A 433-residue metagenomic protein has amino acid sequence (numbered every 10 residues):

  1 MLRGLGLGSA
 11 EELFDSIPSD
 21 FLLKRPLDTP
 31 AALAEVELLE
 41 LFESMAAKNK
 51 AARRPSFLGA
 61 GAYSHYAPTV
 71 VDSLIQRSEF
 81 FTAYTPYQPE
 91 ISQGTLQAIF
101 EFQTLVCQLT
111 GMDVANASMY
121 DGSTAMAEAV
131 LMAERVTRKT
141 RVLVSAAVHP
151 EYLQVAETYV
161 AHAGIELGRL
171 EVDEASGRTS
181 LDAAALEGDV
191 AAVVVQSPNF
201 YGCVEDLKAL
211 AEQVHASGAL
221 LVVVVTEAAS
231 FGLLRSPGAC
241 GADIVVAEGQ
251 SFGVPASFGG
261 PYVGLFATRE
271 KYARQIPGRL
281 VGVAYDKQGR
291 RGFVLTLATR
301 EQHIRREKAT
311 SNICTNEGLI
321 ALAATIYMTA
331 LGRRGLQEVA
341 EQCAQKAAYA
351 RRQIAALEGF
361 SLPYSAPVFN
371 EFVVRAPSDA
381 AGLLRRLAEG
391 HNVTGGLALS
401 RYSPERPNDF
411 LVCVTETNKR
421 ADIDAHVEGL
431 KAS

Functional and structural regions predicted by a protein language model:
M1-K24: Compact, charge-rich alpha-helical regulatory domains located at protein termini
I17-E101: N-terminal entrance/gating region of PLP-dependent enzymes' catalytic architecture
R53-G59, Q108, V114-M119, V144-S145 (+8 more regions): General beta-strand structural signal in soluble alpha/beta enzymes
R77-P89, C107-M112, T137-R138, A161-G168 (+4 more regions): Gly-rich Lys/Arg/Thr-decorated short loops/hinges at beta-loop-alpha junctions or inter-strand turns that position
Y87-I91, T95, Q108-A127: Short loop-beta-helix segment that forms the pyridoxal 5′-phosphate
T124-G292, G359, V374, A381-R386 (+2 more regions): Conserved PLP-enzyme active-site core in the AAT-like
F252-E358, L362-S365: Active-site C-terminal subdomain of aminotransferase-like
R334-H426: Conserved C-terminal alpha-helix-loop-beta "cap" of PLP-dependent enzymes that closes/shapes the active-site mouth
